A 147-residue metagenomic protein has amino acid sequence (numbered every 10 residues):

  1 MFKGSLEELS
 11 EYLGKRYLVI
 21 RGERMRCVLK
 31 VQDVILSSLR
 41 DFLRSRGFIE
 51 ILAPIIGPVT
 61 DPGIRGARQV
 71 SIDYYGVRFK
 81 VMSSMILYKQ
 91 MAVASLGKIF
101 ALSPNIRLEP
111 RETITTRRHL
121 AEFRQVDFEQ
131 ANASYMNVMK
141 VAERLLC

Functional and structural regions predicted by a protein language model:
M1-C147: Class II aminoacyl-tRNA synthetase catalytic cores and aaRS-like
